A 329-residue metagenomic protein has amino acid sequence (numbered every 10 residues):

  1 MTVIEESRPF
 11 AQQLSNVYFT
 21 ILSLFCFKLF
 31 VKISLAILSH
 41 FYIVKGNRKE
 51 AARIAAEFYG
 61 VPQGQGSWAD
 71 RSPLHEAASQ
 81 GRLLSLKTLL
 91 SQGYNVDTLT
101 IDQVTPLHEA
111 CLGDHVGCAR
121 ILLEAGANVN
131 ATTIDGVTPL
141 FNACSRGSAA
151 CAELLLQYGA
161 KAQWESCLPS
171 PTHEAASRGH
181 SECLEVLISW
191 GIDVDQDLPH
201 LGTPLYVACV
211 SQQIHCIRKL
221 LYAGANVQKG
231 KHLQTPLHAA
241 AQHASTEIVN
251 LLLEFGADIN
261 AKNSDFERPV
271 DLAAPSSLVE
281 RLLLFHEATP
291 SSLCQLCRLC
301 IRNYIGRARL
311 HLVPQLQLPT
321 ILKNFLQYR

Functional and structural regions predicted by a protein language model:
T2-N16, L22, F255, N260 (+1 more regions): Cullin-RING E3 adaptor/co-adaptor recruitment helices
E50, S85, G117-C118, A150-C151 (+4 more regions): Conserved ankyrin/ankyrin-like repeat signature
A55-G60, K87-Y94, R120-A127, E153-K161 (+3 more regions): Ankyrin repeat domain, specifically the short helix-to-loop turn at the C-terminus of the second helix of each repeat
Q63-G64, D97, N130, A162-Q163 (+3 more regions): Ankyrin-repeat junction/capping positions
W68-A69, I101-D102, I134-D135, S166-L168 (+3 more regions): Ankyrin repeat start-site detector
